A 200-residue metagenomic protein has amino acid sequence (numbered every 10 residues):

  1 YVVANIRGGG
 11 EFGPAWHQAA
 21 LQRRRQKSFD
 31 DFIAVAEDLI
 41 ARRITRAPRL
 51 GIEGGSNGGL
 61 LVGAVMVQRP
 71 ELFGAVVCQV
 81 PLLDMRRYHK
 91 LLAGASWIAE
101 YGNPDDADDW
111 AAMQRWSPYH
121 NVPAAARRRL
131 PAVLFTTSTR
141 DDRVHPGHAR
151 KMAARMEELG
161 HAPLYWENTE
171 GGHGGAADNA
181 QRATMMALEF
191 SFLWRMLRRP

Functional and structural regions predicted by a protein language model:
V3-P200: Active-site-proximal cap/loop segments of hydrolase catalytic domains
